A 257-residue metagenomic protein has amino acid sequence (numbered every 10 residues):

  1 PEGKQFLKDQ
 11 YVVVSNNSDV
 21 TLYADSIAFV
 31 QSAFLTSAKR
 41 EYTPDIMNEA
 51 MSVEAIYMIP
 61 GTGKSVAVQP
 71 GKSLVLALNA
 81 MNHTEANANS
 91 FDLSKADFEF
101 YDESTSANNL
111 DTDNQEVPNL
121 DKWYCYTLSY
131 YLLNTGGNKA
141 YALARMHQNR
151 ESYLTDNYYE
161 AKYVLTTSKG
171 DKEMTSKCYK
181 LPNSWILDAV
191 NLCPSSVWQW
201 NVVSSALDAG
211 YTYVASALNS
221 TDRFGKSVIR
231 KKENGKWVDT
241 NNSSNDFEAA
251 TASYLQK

Functional and structural regions predicted by a protein language model:
P1-K257: Activation on beta-sandwich/Ig-like modules and their edge loops
